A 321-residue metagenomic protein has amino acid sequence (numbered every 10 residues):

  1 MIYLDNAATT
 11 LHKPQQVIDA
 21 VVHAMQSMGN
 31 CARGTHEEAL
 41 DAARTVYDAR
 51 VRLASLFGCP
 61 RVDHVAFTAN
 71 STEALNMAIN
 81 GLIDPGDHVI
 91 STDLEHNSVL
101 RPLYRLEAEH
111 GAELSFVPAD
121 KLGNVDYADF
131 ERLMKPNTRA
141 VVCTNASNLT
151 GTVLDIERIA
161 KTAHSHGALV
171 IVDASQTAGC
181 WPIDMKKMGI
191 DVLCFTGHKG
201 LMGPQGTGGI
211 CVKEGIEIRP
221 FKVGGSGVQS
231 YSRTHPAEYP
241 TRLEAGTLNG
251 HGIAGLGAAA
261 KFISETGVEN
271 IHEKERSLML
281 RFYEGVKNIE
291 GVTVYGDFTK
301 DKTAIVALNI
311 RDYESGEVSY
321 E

Functional and structural regions predicted by a protein language model:
M1-E321: Pyridoxal 5′-phosphate
